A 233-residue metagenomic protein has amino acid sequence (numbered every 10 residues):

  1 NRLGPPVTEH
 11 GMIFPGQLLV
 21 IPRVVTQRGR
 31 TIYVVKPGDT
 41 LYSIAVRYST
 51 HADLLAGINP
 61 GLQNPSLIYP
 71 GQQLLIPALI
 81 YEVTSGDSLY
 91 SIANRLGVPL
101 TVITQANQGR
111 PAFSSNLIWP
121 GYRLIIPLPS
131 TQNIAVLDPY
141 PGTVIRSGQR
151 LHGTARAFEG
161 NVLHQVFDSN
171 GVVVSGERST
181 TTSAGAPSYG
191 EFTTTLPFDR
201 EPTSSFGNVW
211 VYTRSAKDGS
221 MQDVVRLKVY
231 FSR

Functional and structural regions predicted by a protein language model:
N1-E9, A56-N64, T104-S114: Short acidic beta-strand-loop surface patches of small beta-rich interaction domains
T8-M12, T31, N64, L79 (+3 more regions): Short, conserved secondary-structure segments in the cores of folded domains
P15, P37, N64, S85 (+3 more regions): Surface-exposed loops/turns
Q17, R23-H51, Y69-G97: Primarily a LysM-type cell-wall glycan-binding module
V24-T26, G38, P60, Q73 (+8 more regions): Solvent-exposed coil/turn segments that connect beta secondary-structure elements in extracytoplasmic/periplasmic
V46-A52, N94-G97, P111, P120-Y122 (+1 more regions): Cell-envelope/ECM-targeting effectors and their regulatory/trafficking segments
I134-V136, P141-R233: Ser/Thr-rich low-complexity repeats and stalk/linker segments
